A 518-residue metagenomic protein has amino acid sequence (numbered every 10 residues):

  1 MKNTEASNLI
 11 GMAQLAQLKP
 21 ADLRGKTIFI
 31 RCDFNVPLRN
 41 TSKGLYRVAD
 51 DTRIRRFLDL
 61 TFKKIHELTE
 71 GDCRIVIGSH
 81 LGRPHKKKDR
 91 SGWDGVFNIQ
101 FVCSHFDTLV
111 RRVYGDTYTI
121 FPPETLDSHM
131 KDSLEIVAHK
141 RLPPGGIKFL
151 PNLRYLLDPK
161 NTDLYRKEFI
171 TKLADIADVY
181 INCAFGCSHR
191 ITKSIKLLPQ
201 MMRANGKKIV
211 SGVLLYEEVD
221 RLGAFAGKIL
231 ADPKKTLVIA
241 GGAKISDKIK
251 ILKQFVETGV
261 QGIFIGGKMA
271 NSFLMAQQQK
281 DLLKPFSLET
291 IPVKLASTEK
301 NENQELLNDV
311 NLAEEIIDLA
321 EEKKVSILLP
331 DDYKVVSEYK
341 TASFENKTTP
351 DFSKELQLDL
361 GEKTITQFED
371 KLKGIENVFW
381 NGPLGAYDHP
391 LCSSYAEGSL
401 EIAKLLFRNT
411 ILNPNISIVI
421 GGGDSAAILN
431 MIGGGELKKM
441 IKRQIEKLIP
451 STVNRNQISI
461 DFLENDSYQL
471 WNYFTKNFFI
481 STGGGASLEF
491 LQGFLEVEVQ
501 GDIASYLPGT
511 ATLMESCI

Functional and structural regions predicted by a protein language model:
K2-I518: Active-site loop-to-helix "anion-binding N-cap" substructures in soluble metabolic enzymes
